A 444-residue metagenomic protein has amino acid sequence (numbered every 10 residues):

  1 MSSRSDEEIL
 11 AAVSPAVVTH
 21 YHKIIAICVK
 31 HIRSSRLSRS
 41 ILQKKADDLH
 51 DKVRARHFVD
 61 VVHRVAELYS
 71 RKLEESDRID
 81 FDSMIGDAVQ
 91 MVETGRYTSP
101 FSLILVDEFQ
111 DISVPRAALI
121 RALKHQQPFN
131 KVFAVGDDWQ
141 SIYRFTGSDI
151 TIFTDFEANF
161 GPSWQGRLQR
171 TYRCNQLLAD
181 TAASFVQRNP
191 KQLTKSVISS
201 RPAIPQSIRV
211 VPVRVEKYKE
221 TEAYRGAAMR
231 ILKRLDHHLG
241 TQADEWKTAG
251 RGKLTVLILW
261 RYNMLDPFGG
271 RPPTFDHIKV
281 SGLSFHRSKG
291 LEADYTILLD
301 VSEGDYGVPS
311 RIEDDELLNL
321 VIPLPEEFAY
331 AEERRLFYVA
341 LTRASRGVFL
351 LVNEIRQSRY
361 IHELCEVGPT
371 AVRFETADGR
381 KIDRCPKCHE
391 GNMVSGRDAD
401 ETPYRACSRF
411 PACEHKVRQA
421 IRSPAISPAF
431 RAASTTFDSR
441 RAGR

Functional and structural regions predicted by a protein language model:
M1-I79: A basic/glycine-biased coupling hinge at the interface between accessory DNA-binding modules
D51-T151, R170, G290: Conserved helicase NTPase motor core
V114-P212, S310: Conserved RecA-like helicase ATPase core segment that couples NTP binding/hydrolysis to strand translocation
P162-W164, T171-H277, A329: Helicase P-loop NTPase motor core
S281-D314: A short beta-strand element within the Helicase C-terminal
S302, Y306-D378: C-terminal accessory regions
C385-C388, C407: Short cysteine-rich clusters marking metal-coordination/redox-active sites
R409-T436: Short metal-binding segments enriched for Cys and/or His
